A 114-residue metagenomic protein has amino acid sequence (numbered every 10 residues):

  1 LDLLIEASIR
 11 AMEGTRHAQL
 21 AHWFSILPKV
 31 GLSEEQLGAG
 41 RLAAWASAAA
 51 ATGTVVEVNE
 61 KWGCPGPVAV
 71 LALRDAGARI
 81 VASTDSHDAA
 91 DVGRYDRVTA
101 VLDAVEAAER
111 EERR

Functional and structural regions predicted by a protein language model:
L1-A51, D103-A107: Extended substrate/RNA-proximal surfaces in nucleic-acid metabolism proteins
A18-Q19, G53-E57, R79-V81: Structural preference for beta-strand elements that scaffold enzyme active sites
W23, E60-K61, T84-S86: Active-site metal-binding loops of divalent metal-dependent hydrolases
G38, R74-A76, R97-L102: Short, hinge-like loop/turn segments at secondary-structure boundaries
A44-W45, V68-L73, R97: A short acidic, amphipathic alpha-helical/loop segment
C64-V68, A72, A89-V92: Short active-site-adjacent structural elements
R79-G93: Short acidic/histidine-rich active-site segments
G93-R114: Mid-to-C-terminal alpha-helical segments outside catalytic/metal-binding sites
